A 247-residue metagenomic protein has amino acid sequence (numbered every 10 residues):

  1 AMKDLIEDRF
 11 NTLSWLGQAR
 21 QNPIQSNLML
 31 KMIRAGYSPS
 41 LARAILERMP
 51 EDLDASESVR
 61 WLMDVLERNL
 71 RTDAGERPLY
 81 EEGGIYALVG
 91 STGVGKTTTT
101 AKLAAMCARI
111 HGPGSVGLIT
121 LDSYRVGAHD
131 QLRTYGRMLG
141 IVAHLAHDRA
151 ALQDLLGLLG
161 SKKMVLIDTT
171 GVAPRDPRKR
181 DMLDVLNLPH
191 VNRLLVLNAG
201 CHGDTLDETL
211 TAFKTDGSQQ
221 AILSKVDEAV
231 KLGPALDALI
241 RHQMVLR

Functional and structural regions predicted by a protein language model:
A1-V116, T120-S123, T134-D148: Primarily NTPase-proximal linker/entry elements flanking Walker-type ATP/GTP-binding cores
E81-G83, P113, G160, L188-V191: Short gly/pro-enriched beta-turn/loop segments at secondary-structure junctions
G84-Y86, V116, K163-I167, R193: Generic beta-sheet signal
L121-S123, T169, K225: Generic detector of well-ordered alpha-helical packing
V126-D130: Conserved Walker A/P-loop ATP-binding site and its immediately adjacent core in helicase/helicase-like ATPase domains
Q131, M138, H147-L158, M164 (+1 more regions): Conserved catalytic-core segment of NTP-binding enzymes
